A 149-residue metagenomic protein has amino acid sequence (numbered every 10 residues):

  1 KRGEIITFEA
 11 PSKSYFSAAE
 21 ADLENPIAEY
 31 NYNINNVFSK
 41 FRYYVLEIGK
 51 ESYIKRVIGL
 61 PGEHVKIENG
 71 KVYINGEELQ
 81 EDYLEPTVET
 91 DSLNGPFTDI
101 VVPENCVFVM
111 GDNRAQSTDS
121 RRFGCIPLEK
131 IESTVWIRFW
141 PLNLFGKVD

Functional and structural regions predicted by a protein language model:
K1-D149: Extended hydrophobic leader/signal-anchor segments used for secretion and membrane insertion
